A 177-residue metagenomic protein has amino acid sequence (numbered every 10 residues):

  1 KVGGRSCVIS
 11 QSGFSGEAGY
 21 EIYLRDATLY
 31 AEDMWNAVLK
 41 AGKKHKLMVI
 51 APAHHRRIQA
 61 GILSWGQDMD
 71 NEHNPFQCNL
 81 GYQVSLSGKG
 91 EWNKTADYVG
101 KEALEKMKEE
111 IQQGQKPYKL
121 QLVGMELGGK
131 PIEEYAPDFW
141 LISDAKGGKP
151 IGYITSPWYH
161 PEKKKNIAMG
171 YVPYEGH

Functional and structural regions predicted by a protein language model:
K1-H177: Conserved, structured C-terminal
